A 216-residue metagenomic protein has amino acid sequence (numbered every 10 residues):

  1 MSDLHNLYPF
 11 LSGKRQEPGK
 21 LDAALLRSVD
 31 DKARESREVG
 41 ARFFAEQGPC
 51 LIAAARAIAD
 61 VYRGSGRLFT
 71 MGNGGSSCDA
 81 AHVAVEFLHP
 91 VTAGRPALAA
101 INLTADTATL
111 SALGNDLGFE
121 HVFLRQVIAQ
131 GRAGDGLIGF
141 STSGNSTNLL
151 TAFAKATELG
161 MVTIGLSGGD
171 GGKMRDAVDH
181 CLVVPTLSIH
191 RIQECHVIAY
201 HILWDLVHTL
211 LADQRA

Functional and structural regions predicted by a protein language model:
M1-F43: Cofactor-/ligand-binding subdomain signature composed of acidic, glycine-rich, tryptophan-containing flexible loops
F44-G64: A short, well-structured juxtamembrane/interface segment
A57-G131: Glycine-rich, small/polar surface segments that engage phosphate groups of diverse ligands
S77-A81, N145-A152, M174: Short glycine/serine/threonine-rich phosphate/pyrophosphate-binding segments that cradle anionic phosphate groups
T104, S141, S167, L182-H190: Short beta->alpha connector loops at strand-helix junctions that form conserved, small/polar/Pro-enriched
A129, I192-A216: A charged, well-structured terminal subsegment
L166-V178: Short, glycine/polar-rich helix-capping loops at beta-to-alpha or helix-loop-helix junctions that flank or form
